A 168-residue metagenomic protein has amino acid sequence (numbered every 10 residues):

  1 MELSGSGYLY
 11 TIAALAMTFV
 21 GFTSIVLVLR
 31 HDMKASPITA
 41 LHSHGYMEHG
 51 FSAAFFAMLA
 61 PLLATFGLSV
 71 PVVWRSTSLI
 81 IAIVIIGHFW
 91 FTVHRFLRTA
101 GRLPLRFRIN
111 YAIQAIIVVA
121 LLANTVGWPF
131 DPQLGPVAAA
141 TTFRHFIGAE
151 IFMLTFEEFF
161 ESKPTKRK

Functional and structural regions predicted by a protein language model:
M1-V20: Hydrophobic transmembrane alpha-helical segments in integral membrane proteins
A14-D32: N-terminal signal-anchor/start-transfer transmembrane helix
A16-V20, E48-F56, W74-T92: Generic alpha-helical transmembrane segments
S36-G50: Loop-to-helix transition at the N-terminal end of transmembrane alpha-helices
A54-L62, A115-P132: Hydrophobic alpha-helical transmembrane segments in multi-pass integral membrane proteins
I80-I83, G135-E150: Small-residue-rich transmembrane alpha-helices that serve as helix-helix interface/gating elements in multipass
I83-G87, L105-V126: Hydrophobic alpha-helical membrane segments
H94-I117, D131, G135: Membrane-helix boundary/juxtamembrane motif in polytopic membrane proteins
